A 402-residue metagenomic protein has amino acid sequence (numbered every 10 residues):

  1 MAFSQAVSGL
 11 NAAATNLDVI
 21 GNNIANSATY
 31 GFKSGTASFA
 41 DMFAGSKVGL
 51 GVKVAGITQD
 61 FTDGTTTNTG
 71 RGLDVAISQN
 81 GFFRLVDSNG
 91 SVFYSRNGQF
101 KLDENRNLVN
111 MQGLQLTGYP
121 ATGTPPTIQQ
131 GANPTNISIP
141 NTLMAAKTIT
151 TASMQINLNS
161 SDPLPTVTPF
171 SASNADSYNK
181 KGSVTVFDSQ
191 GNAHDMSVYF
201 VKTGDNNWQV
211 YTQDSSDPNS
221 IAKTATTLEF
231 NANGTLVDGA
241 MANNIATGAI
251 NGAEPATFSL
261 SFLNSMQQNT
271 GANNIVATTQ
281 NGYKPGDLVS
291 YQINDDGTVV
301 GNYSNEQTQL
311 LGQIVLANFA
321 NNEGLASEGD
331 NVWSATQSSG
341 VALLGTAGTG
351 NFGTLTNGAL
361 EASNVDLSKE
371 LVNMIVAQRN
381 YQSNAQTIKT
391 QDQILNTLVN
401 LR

Functional and structural regions predicted by a protein language model:
M1-S27, F32-G35: N-terminal intrinsically disordered, low-complexity, charge/repeat-rich segments that act as generic
L10-A13, L17, L367, M374 (+1 more regions): Amphipathic alpha-helical coiled-coil segments
N22, N26, Y30-N364, L371-N373 (+1 more regions): Small/polar low-complexity and glycine-rich loop motifs
N384: Acidic/polar, glycine-anchored loop/turn motif associated with catalytic or activation segments that engage anionic
K389-Q393: Conserved structured catalytic cores and adjacent interaction surfaces of nucleotide-binding/hydrolyzing enzymes
I394-R402: Structured functional modules or segments
